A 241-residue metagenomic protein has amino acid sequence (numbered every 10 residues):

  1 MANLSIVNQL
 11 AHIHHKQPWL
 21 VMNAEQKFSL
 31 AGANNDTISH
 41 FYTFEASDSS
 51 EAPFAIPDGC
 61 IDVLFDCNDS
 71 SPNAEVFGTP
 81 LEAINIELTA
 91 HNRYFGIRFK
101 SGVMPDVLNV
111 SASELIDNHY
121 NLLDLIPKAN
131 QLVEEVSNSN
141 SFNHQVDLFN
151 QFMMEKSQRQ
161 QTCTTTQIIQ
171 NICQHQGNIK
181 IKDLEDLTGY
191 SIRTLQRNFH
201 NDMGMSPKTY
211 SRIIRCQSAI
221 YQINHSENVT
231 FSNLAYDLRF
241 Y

Functional and structural regions predicted by a protein language model:
M1-T166, I172-Q176, K180-K182, T188-I192 (+3 more regions): Alpha-helical bundle regulatory/interaction domains
N198-P207: HTH DNA-binding helix-turn interface
S211-Y221: Short, basic, alpha-helical segments at the C-terminal edge of helix-turn-helix-like DNA-binding modules
